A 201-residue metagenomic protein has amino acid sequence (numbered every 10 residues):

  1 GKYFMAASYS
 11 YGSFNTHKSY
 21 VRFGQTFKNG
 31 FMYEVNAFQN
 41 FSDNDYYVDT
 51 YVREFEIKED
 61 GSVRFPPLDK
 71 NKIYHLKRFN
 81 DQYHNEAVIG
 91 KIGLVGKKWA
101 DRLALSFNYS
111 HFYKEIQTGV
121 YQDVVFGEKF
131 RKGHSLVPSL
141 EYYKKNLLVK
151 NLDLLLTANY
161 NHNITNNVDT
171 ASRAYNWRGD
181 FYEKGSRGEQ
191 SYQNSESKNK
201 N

Functional and structural regions predicted by a protein language model:
G1-D49, Q82-V88: Outer-membrane beta-barrel translocator/receptor signature
K2-Y3, K28-F31, K97-L103, K145-L154: Short loop/turn motifs that connect adjacent beta-strands in outer-membrane beta-barrel proteins
M5-Y9, V35-A37, L103-F107, L154-A158: Membrane-embedded beta-strand positions of outer-membrane beta-barrel proteins
Y9-F14, G24-F31, R53-E56, D123-E128 (+1 more regions): Short, low-complexity, polar/charged sequence segments that are solvent-exposed and flexible
V21-Q25, V88-L94, P138-K144, N201: Residues on the lipid-exposed face of transmembrane beta-strands in outer-membrane beta-barrel proteins
N36-Q82: Surface-exposed beta-strand-turn/loop segments characteristic of Gram-negative outer-membrane beta-barrels
N44-V48, F79-N85, A100-L147, N151 (+1 more regions): Flexible loop and strand-edge segments within Gram-negative outer membrane beta-barrel domains
